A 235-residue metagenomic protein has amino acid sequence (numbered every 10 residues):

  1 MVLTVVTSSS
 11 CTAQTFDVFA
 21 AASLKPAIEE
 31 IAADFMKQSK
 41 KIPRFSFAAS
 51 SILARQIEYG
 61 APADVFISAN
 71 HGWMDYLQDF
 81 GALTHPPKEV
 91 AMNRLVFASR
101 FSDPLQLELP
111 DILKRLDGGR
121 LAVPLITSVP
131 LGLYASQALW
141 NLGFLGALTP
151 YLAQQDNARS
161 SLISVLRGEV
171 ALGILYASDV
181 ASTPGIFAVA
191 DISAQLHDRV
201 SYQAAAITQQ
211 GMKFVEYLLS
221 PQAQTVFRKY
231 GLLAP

Functional and structural regions predicted by a protein language model:
M1-S8: Bacterial N-terminal signal peptides
C11-Q38, R44-S46, S51, R55-A61 (+4 more regions): Exported/periplasmic ABC-transporter solute-binding proteins
